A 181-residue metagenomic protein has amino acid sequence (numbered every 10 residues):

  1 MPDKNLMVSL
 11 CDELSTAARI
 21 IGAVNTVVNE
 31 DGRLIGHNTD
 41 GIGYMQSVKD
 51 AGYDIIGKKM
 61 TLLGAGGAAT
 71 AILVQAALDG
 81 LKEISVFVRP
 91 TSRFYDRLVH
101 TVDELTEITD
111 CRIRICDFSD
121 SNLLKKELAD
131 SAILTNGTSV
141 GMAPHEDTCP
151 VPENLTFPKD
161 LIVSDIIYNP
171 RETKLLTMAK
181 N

Functional and structural regions predicted by a protein language model:
M1-A51: Phosphate/diphosphate ligand-binding glycine-rich loop within oxidoreductases
M7, S92-L98, R171-K174: Short, charged/polar "capping" segments at the starts of alpha-helices and the immediately preceding loops
E30, Y53-K59, F157-K159: Short helix-loop-beta connector
G36-N38, G57-L81: Glycine-rich adenosine-cofactor-binding loop
G43-V48, D54-I55, G67, I72-V74 (+2 more regions): Active-site glycine-rich loop that binds ribose-phosphate moieties when present
D79-T109: NAD(P)-binding Rossmann-fold cofactor-contacting core
C111-N181: Rossmann-like adenosine-cofactor binding region
